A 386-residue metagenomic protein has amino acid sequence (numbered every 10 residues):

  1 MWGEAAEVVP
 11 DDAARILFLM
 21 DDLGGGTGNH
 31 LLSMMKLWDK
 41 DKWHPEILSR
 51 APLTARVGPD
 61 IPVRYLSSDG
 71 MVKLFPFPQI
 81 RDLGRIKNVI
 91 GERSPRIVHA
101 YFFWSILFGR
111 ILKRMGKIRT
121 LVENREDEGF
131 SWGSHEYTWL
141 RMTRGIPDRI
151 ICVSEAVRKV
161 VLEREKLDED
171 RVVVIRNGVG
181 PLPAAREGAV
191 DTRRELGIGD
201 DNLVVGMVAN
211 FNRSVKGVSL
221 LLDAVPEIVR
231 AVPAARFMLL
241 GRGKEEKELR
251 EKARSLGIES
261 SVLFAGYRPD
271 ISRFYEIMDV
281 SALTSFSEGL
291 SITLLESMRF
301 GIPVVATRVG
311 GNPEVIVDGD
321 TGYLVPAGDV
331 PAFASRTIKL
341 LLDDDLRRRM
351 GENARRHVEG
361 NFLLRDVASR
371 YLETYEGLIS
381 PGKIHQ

Functional and structural regions predicted by a protein language model:
W2, D11, F18-I80, K244: N-terminal strand-loop element at the rim of the active site of nucleotide-sugar-dependent glycosyltransferases
W2-G3, A184-I198, L346, R370: A short helix/loop element that forms part of the nucleotide-sugar donor recognition site in Leloir-type
G28-S33, L203, M207-R230, F237 (+2 more regions): A conserved mid-protein helix/loop that constitutes part of the nucleotide-sugar donor-binding site
A100-I106, R125: Short His-centered aromatic/hydrophobic patch
V122-V153, K166: A conserved, positively charged/aromatic
Y267, F286: Aromatic "clamp/platform" in nucleotide-sugar-dependent glycosyltransferases that forms part of the donor/acceptor
P303-A306, I316: Short hydrophobic beta-strand element within catalytic cores of glycosyltransferases and related nucleotide-activated
D318-G319, Y323-V330, K339-D345: Conserved acidic donor-binding segment of nucleotide-sugar-dependent glycosyltransferases
